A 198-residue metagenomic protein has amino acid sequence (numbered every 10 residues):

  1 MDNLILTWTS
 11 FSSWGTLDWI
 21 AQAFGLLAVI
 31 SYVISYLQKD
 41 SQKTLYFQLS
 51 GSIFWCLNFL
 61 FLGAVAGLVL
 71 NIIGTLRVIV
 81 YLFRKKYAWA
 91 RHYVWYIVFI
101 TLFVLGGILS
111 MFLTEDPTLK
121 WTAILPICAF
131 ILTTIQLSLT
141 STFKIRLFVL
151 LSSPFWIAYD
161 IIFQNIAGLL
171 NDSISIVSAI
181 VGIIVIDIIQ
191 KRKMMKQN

Functional and structural regions predicted by a protein language model:
M1-W19: Short, strongly hydrophobic alpha-helical membrane anchors
T16-L26, L62-I72, D116-I127: Structural signature of hydrophobic alpha-helical transmembrane segments
A28-Y32, S50-L57, I73-V78, T101-I108 (+2 more regions): Hydrophobic, membrane-inserted alpha-helices
I30-D40, L76-A88, T133-S138, G182-Q190: C-terminal ends of transmembrane helices
L45-S50, A90-L102, T122-I127, I145-S152: Cytoplasmic-side transmembrane-helix entry/capping segments in multi-pass membrane proteins
L60-V65, Y87, I108-K120, S138-S141 (+1 more regions): Membrane-interface helix caps and helix-loop-helix hairpins in membrane proteins
L76-T118: Helix-adjacent hinge/juxtasegments
N165-I176: Loop-to-transmembrane alpha-helix initiation sites
